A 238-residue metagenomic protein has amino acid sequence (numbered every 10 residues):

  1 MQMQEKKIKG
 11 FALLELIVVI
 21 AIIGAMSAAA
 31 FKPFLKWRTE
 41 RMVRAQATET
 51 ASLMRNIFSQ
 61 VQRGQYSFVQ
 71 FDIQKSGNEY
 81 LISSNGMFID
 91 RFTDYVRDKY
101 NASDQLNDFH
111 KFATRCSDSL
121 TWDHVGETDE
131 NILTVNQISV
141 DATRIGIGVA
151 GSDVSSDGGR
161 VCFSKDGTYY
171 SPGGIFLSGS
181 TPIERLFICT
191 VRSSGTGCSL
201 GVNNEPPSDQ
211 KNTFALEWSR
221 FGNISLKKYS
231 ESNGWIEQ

Functional and structural regions predicted by a protein language model:
Q2-T39, V43, L53: N-terminal single-pass transmembrane signal-anchor helix
A29-M42, T48, S59, R63 (+2 more regions): N-terminal helix-rich module
E49-R55: Short extracytoplasmic/periplasmic juxtamembrane "stem" segments immediately C-terminal to an N-terminal membrane anchor
